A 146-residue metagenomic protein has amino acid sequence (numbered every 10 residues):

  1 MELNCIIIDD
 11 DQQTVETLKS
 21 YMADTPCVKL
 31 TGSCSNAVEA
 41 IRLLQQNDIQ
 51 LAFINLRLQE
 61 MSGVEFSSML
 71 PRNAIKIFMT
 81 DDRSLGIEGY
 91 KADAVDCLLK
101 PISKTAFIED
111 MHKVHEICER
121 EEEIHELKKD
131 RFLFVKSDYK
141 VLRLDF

Functional and structural regions predicted by a protein language model:
M1-N4: Non-catalytic signal-transmission and effector/linker regions of two-component phosphorelay proteins
D11-G32: Two-component/phosphorelay signaling modules centered on CheY-like receiver
Q13, D24-T25, A37-E123: CheY-like receiver
L30, C97, Y139: Short, flexible active-site loop motifs that bind/organize anionic cofactors or intermediates
H112, E116-F146: Conserved binding/recognition cores within well-folded domains
